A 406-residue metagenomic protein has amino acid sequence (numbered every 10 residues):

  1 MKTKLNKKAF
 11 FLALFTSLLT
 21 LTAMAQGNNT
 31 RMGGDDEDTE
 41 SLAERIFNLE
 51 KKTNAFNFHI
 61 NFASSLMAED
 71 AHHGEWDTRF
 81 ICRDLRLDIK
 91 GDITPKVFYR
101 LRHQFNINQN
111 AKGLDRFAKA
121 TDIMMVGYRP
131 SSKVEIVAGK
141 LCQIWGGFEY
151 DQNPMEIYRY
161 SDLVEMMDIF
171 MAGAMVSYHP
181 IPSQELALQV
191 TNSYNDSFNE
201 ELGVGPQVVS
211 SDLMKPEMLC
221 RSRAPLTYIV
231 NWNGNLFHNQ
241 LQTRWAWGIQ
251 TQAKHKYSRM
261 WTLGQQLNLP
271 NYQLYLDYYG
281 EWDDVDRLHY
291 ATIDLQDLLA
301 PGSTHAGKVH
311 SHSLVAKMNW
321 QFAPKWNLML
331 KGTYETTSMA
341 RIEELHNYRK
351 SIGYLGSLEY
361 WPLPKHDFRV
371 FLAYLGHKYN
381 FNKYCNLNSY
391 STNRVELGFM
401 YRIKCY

Functional and structural regions predicted by a protein language model:
A23-A63: N-terminal periplasmic/intermembrane-space "pro-region" immediately following the signal or transit peptide
R45-N48, R86-D88, M124-G127, M175-S177 (+5 more regions): Outer-membrane beta-barrel architecture
I46-A68, G74-D196, G234-N235: Outer membrane beta-barrel
F56-S64, Y99-L101, I136-A138, E185-L188 (+7 more regions): Transmembrane beta-strands of outer-membrane beta-barrel proteins
S64-D70, D84-R86, I93-P95, H103-Q109 (+9 more regions): Transmembrane beta-strands of outer-membrane beta-barrel pores
S65-A71, K112, E135-I169, Y275-R341 (+1 more regions): Outer-membrane beta-barrel translocator/channel fold
N108-N110, R129-E135, M166-W320, L328 (+1 more regions): Signature for the C-terminal beta-barrel architecture of outer-membrane proteins
S389-Y406: Outer-membrane beta-barrel "beta-signal"
